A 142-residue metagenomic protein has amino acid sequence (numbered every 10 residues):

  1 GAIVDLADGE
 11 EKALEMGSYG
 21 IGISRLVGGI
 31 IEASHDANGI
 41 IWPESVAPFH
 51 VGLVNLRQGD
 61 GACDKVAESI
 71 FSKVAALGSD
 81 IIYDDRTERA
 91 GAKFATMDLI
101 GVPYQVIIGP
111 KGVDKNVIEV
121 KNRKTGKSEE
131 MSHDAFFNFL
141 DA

Functional and structural regions predicted by a protein language model:
G1-A142: NTP/phosphate- and nucleic-acid-binding module
